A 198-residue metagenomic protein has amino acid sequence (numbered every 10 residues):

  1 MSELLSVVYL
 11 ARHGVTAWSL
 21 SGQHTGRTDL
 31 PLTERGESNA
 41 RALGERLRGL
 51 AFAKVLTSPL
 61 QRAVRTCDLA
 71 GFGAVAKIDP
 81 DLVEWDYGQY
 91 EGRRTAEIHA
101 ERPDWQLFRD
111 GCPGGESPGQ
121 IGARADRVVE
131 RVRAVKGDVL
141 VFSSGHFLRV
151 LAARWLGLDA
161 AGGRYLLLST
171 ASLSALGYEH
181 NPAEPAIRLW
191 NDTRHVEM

Functional and structural regions predicted by a protein language model:
M1-S6, R46, D79, W85-A96 (+1 more regions): Acidic, low-complexity terminal tails and accessory targeting/binding regions of phosphate-metabolizing enzymes
S2-E3, R41-R102, Q106: Phosphate-coordination/substrate-recognition cap region in phosphate-metabolizing enzymes
V8, K136-F142: Residue-level preference for the first positions of well-ordered beta-strands
Y9-T66, P113-D126: Loop-to-helix element that buttresses phosphate recognition and phosphoryl-transfer chemistry
G14, G145, T193: Active-site metal-binding loops of divalent metal-dependent hydrolases
L69, V150, R154: Active-site signature of alpha/beta-hydrolase-fold catalytic machinery across serine- and Asp/Cys-nucleophile hydrolases
A100-Q120: Short glycine/proline- and acidic residue-enriched helix-loop micro-motifs that form flexible lids or anion-recognition
G145-R149, A186: GST superfamily/GST-like fold recognition
